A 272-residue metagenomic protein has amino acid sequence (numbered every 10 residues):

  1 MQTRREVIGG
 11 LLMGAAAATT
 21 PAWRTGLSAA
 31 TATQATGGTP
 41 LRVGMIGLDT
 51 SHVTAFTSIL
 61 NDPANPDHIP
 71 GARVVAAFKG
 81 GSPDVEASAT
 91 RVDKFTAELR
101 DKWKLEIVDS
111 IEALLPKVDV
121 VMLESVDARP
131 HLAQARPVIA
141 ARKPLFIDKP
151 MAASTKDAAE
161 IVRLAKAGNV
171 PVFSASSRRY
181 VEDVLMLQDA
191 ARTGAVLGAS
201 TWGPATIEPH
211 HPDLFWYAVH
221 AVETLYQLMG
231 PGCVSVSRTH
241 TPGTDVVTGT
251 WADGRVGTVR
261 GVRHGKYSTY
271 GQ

Functional and structural regions predicted by a protein language model:
T3, G9-A15, P21-A141, A167: N-terminal glycine-/serine-/threonine-rich beta1-alpha1-beta2 phosphate-ribose binding loop of Rossmann-like
M13, G265-Q272: C-terminal active-site/capping subdomain that shapes the small-molecule cofactor and substrate pocket of enzyme
S51-H52, P130-H131, P144, S176 (+1 more regions): Histidine-centered active-site/metal-ligand motif
A97, L185, E223-Y226: Active-site phosphate/pyrophosphate- and oxyanion-stabilizing loops and adjacent acidic/basic residues in soluble
D109, I147, V172-S174: Hydrophobic residues in well-ordered beta-strands that form the structural core
R142-P144, K149-P150: Short helix/strand-capping hinge loops at secondary-structure junctions that flank key functional elements
M151-H211: A contiguous active-site-proximal alpha/beta segment in oxidoreductase catalytic domains
A199-S268: Rossmann-like dinucleotide-binding domain that binds NAD(P)(H)
